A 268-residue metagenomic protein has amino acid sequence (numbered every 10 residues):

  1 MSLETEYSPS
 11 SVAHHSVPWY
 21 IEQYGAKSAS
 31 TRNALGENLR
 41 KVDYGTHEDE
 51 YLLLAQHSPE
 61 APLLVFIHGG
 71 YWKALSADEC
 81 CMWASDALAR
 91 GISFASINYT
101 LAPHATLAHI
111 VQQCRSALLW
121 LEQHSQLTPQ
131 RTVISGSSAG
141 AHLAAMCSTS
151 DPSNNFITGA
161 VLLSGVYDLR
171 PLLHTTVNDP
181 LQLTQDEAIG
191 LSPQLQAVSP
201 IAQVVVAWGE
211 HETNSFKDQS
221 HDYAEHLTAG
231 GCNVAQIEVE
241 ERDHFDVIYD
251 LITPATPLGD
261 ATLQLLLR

Functional and structural regions predicted by a protein language model:
L3, Y7-S58: N-terminal cap/lid segment of alpha/beta-hydrolase-fold proteins
A61-G70: Short beta-strand element of the alpha/beta-hydrolase
I67, L163, V239-R242: Alpha/beta-hydrolase
Y71, Y99-P103, Y167, D243: Alpha/beta-hydrolase active-site loop signature
L75-A84, A95-R131, I252-T253: Catalytic nucleophile-loop/oxyanion-hole region of alpha/beta-hydrolase and closely related hydrolase-like folds
S116-N178: Primarily recognizes the serine-hydrolase "nucleophile elbow" in alpha/beta-hydrolase and SGNH/GDSL folds
G159, L172-L173, Q185-H221: The feature captures the conserved acid-bearing segment of alpha/beta-hydrolase catalytic domains
K217, H221, T228-R268: C-terminal catalytic histidine-bearing segment of alpha/beta-hydrolase fold enzymes
